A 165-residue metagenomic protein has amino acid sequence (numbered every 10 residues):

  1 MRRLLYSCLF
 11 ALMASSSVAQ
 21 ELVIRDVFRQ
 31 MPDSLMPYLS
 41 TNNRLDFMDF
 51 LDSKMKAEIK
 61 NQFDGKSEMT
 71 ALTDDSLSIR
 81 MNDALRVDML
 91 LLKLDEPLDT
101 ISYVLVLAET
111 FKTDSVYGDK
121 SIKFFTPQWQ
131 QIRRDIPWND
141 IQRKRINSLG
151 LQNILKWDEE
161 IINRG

Functional and structural regions predicted by a protein language model:
M1-I24: Bacterial Sec-dependent N-terminal signal peptides
Q20-E96: Terminal domain-start segments
D74-L77, I101-L105: Short, hydrophobic/aromatic-rich segments at coil-to-beta transitions
M89-D99, K156-G165: Structural signature of eukaryotic scaffold interfaces centered on beta-propeller domains
S102-K112, G165: Short beta-strand elements that form the blades of beta-propeller/WD-repeat-like and other beta-sheet-rich scaffold
D114-F124: Structural motif
P127-I136: Short loop/turn segments immediately following beta-strands, especially the blade-tip and inter-blade linker loops
D135-G165: Short aromatic loop motif centered on NTY/YTY
